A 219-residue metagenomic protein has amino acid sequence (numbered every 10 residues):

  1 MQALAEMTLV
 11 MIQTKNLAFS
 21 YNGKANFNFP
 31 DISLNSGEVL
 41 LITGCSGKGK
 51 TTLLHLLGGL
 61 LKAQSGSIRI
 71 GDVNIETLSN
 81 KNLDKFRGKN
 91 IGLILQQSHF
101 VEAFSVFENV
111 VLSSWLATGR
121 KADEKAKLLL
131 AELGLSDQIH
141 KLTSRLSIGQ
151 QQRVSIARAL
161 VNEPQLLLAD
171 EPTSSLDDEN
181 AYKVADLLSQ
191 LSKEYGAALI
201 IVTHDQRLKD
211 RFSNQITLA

Functional and structural regions predicted by a protein language model:
N22, V111-D123, E132: ABC-type ATPase nucleotide-binding domains, specifically the catalytic core motifs of the NBD
G58: Helix-to-loop junction immediately C-terminal to a conserved catalytic motif
G66-N74: Conserved ABC transporter NBD signature motif
G88, K141-S144, N162, Y195: Conserved signature/switch motifs of ABC ATPase nucleotide-binding domains
F104-V111: Short coil-to-helix segment of the ABC ATPase nucleotide-binding domain corresponding to the Q-loop/switch region
L142-Q152: Conserved ABC ATPase signature
L167-D170: Catalytic Walker B motif of ABC-type/P-loop ATPase nucleotide-binding domains
